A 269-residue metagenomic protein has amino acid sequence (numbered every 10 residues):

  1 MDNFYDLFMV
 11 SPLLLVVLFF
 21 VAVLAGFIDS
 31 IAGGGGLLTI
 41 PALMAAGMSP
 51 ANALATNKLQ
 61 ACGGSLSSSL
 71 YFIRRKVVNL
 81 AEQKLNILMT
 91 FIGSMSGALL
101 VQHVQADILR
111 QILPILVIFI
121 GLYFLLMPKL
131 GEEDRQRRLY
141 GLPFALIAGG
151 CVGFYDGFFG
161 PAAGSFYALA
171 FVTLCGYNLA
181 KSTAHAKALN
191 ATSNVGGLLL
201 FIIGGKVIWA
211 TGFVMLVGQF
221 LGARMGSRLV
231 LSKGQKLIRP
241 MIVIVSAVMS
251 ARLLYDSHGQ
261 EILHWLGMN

Functional and structural regions predicted by a protein language model:
D2, S67-V77, I115-R138, S250-W265: Transmembrane helix exit motif
D2-S49, D134-T183, M268-N269: Selected transmembrane alpha-helices and immediately adjacent juxtamembrane segments of polytopic inner-membrane
F4-P12, A55, Q102-I112, R138-L139 (+3 more regions): Interfacial loop-to-helix junctions that mark the boundaries of transmembrane helices in multi-pass membrane
L15, K58, P114-V117, G121 (+3 more regions): Residues within membrane-spanning alpha-helices of integral membrane proteins, especially the hydrophobic core/packing
M48-N57, L80-L85, G176-K187: Membrane-interface alpha-helices at helix entry/exit sites of multi-pass transporters
A55-I108, N194-I244: Selective hydrophobic functional segments
L80-M89, L113, Q136-L142, T183-L189 (+1 more regions): Cytoplasmic-side transmembrane-helix entry/capping segments in multi-pass membrane proteins
